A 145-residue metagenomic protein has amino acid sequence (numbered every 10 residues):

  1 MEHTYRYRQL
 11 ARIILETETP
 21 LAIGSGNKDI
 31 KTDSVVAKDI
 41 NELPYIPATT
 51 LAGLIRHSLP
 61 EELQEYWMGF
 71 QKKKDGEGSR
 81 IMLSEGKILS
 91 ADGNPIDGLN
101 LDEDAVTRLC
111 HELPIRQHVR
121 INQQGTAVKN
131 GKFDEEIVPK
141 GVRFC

Functional and structural regions predicted by a protein language model:
M1-C145: RNA-binding basic/glycine-rich loop and surface signature characteristic of RAMP-family CRISPR effectors
